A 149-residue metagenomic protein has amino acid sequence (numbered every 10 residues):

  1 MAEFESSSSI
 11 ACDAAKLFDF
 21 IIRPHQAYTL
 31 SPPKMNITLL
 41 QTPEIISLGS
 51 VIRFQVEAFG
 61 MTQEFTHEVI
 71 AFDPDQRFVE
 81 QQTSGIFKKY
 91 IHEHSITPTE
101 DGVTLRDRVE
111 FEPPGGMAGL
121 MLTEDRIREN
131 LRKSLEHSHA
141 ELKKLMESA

Functional and structural regions predicted by a protein language model:
M1-P43, S47: Hydrophobic ligand-binding cavity/cleft-lining segments
E3-E5, T62-T66, K89-H92: Short, surface-exposed coil-to-beta transition loops
S7-A11, Q55, E68, S95 (+1 more regions): Generic structural detector for well-ordered beta-strands
I10-C12, A58-G60, A71, I86 (+1 more regions): Beta-strand elements of well-folded, non-transmembrane domains
A14-A15, I70-R77, S95-T104: A short, structured loop/turn motif at beta-sheet edges
T38-S84, H137-A149: Glycine-rich portal/gate segments that line the openings of hydrophobic small-molecule binding cavities
Q82-K133: Beta-strand/loop substructures that line and gate deep hydrophobic ligand-binding cavities in soluble
